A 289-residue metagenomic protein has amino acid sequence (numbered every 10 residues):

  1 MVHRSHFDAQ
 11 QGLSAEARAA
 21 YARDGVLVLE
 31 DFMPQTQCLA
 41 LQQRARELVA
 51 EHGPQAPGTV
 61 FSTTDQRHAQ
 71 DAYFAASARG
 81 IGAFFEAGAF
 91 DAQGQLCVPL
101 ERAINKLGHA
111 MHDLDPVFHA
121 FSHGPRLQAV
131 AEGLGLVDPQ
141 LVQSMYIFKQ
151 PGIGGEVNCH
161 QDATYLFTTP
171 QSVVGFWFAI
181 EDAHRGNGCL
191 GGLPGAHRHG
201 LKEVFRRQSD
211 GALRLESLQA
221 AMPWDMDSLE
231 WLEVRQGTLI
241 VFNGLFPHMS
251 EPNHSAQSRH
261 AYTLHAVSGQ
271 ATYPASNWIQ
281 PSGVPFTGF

Functional and structural regions predicted by a protein language model:
M1-R23, E30-E156, N277, G283-T287: Non-heme Fe(II)-dependent double-stranded beta-helix
V2-D8, E51-Q55, T59, H68 (+5 more regions): Non-heme Fe(II)/2-oxoglutarate
P34, A179-E181, V267: Solvent-exposed residues in well-ordered beta-strands and their adjoining turns, especially edge/terminal strands
Q35, Y165, H248: Glycine-rich nucleotide phosphate-binding loop and flanking beta-alpha elements of Rossmann-like dinucleotide-binding
T36, E233-T238: A short, structured loop/turn motif at beta-sheet edges
L114, Q128-E132, Q140, I153-W231 (+1 more regions): Catalytic core of non-heme Fe(II) oxygenases with the double-stranded beta-helix
G124, A163, G244: Hydrophobic small-molecule pocket/channel-lining residues, especially in calycin-type beta-barrels
S144-Y146, F176-F178, Y262-A266: A structural signal for short, well-ordered beta-strand segments
